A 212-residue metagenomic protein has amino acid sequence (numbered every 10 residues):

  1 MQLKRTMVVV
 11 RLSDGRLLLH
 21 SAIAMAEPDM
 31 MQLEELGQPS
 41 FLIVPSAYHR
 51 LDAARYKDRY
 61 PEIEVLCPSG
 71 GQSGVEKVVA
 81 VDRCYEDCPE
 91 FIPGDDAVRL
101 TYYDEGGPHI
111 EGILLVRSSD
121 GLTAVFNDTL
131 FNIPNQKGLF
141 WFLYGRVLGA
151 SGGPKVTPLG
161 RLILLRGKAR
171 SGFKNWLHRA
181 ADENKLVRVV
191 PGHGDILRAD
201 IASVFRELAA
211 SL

Functional and structural regions predicted by a protein language model:
M1-D29, A80-L148, W176, A181-D182: Catalytic core of the metallo-beta-lactamase
V10, M31-L33, K155-V156: A short alpha-helix capping/helix-coil boundary motif
S13-R16, E34-S40, L186: Short, surface-exposed connector motifs at secondary-structure boundaries
L19-A22, S40-A47, L66-P68, A124-D128 (+2 more regions): Active-site neighborhood of phospho(di)ester-bond hydrolases with catalytic His/Asp-centered motifs
I23-M25, P39-F41, D52-R55, R59 (+1 more regions): Cap/insert and terminal regions of metallo-dependent hydrolase folds
M30-G94, E207-A210: Active-site HxH/HxHxD metal-binding segment of metal-dependent hydrolases
H49-R50, G71-G74, G106-P108, F131-I133 (+1 more regions): Short, catalytically relevant binding-site loops at active-site mouths
